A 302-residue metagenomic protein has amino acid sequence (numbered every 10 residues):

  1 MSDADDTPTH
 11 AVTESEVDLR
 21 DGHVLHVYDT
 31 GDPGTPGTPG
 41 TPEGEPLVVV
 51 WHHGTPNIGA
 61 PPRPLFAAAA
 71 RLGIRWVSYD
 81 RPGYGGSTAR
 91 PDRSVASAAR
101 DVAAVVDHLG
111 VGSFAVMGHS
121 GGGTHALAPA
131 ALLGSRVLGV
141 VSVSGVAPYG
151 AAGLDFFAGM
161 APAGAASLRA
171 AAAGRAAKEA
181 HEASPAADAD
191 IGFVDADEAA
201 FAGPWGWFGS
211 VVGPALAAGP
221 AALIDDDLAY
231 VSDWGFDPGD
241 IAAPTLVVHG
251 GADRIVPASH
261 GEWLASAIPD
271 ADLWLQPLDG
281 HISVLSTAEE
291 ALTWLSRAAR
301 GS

Functional and structural regions predicted by a protein language model:
S2-G31: N-terminal cap/lid segment of alpha/beta-hydrolase-fold proteins
H23-G34, E43-G86: Conserved HGGG/HGGXW glycine-rich cap/lid loop of the alpha/beta-hydrolase fold
S97-F114: Conserved acidic catalytic loop of the alpha/beta-hydrolase fold
S113-D155: Conserved hydrolase catalytic core segment
G159-F236: Alpha/beta-hydrolase
I241, V247-H249, D253: Short beta-strand/loop motif that positions the catalytic acidic residue of the alpha/beta-hydrolase fold
R254-H260: Conserved alpha/beta-hydrolase "acid-adjacent" motif
A271-S302: Catalytic active-site module of serine/aspartate enzymes centered on a nucleophile-bearing elbow/loop
